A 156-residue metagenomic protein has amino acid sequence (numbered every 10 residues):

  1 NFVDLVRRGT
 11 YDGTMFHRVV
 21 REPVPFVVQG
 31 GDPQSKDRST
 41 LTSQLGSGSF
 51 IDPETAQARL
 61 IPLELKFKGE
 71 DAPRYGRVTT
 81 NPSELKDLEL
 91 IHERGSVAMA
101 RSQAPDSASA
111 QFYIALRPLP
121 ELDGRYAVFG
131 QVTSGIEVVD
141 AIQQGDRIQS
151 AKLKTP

Functional and structural regions predicted by a protein language model:
N1-P156: Cross-family detector of peptidyl-prolyl cis-trans isomerase
